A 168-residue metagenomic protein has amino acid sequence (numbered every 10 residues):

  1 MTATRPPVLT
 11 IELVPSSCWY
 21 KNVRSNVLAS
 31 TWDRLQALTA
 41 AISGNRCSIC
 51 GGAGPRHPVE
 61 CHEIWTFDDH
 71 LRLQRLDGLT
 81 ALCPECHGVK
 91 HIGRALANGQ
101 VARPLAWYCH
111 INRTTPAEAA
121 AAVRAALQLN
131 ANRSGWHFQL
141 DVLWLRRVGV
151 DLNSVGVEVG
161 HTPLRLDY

Functional and structural regions predicted by a protein language model:
M1-L38, G52-P55, N98-Y168: A boundary/linker detector
M1-T4, I42-S48, H70-L73: Phosphate-binding glycine-rich loops and adjacent basic patches that engage nucleotide phosphates, nucleic-acid
L28, S48-A81, K90-N98: Histidine-centered nuclease catalytic patch
D33-S43, R72-D77: Short, flexible, mixed-charge glycine/proline-rich loop motifs that serve as phosphate/nucleic-acid-contacting
F67-P84, A102-E118: Short microdomains enriched in Cys/His and/or Lys/Arg
